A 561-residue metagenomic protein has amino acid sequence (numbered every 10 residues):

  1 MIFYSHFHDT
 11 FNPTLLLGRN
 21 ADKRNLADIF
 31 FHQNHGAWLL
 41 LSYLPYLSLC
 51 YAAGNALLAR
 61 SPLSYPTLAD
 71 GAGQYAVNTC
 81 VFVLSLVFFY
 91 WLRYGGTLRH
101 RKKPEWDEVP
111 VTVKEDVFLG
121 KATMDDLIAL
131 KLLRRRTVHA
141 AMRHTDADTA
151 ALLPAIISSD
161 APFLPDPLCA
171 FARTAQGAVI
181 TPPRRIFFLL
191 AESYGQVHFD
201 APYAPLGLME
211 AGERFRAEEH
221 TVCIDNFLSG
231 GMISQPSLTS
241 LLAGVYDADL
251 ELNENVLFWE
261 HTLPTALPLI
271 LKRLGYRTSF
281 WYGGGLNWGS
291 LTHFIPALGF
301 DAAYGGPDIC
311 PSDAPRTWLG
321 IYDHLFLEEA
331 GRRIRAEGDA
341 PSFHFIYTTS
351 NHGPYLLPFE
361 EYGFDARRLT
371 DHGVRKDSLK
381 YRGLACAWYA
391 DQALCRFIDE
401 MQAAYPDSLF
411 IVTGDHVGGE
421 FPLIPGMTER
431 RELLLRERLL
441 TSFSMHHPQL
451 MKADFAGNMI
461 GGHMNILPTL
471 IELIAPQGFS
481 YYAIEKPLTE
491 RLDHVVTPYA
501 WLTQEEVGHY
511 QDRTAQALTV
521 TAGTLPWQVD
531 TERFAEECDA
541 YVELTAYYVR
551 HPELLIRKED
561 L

Functional and structural regions predicted by a protein language model:
M1-M142: Transmembrane and membrane-interface helices of multi-pass, inner-membrane envelope-modifying transferases
H6-G18, F31-H32, G36, D126 (+8 more regions): General structural signal for secondary-structure boundaries
L26-F30, A53, L130, T149-I156 (+3 more regions): Generic structural signal of hydrophobic/aromatic residues within well-ordered alpha-helices of folded domains
E115-D116, T123-I128, L132-A170, E218 (+1 more regions): The feature marks either
S158-L561: Solvent-exposed soluble domains appended to multi-pass membrane proteins
